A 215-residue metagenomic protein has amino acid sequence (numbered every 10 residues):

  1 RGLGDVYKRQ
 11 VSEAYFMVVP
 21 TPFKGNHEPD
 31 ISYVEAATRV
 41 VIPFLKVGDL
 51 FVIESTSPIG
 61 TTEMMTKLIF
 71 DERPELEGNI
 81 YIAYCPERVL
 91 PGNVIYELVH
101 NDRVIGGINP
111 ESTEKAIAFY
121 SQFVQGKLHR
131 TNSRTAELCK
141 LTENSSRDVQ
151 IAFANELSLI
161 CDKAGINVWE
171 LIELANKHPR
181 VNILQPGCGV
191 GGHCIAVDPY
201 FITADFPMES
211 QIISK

Functional and structural regions predicted by a protein language model:
G2-Y7: Short, small-residue-biased leader/transition segments that mark boundaries at the very start of proteins
V11-S12: An anion/phosphate-binding loop that grips the pyrophosphate of nucleotide cofactors and donors
F16-M17, I53, G106: Redox-cofactor binding/interface segments in oxidoreductases and associated redox assembly factors
V19-T21, T56, N109: Short glycine-/small-residue-rich Rossmann-like dinucleotide-binding loops
P20-G25, T135-E137: A short, flexible beta-alpha/helix-coil linker loop
F23-R88: Rossmann-like NAD(P)(H) cofactor-binding subdomain of soluble oxidoreductases
K67-C85, V89-V181: Internal alpha-helical scaffold of NAD(P)-dependent oxidoreductase catalytic cores
N167-F206, Q211: C-terminal substrate-binding/catalytic lobe of Rossmann-fold NAD(P)-dependent oxidoreductases
